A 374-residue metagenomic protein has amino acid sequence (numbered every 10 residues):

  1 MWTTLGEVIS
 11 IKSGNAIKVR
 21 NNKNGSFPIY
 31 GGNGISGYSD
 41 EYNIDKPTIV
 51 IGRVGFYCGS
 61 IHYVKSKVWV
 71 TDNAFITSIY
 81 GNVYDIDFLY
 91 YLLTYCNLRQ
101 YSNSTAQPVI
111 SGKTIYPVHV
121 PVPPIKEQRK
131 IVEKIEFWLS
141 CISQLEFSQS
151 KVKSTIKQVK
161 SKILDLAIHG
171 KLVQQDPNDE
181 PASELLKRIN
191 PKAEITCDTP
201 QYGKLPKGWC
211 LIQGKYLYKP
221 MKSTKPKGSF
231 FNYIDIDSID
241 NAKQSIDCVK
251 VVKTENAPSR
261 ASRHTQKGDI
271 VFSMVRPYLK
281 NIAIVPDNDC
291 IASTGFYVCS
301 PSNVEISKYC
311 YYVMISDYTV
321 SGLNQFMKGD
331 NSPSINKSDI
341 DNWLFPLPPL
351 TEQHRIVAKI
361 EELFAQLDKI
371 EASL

Functional and structural regions predicted by a protein language model:
M1-N15, K23-G31, I125, R129 (+8 more regions): Non-catalytic DNA-recognition/assembly elements of restriction-modification systems
M1-T3, I76-D85, R99-Q100, K113-E133 (+7 more regions): Proline-centric
G6-K46, F56, S60-K65, W69-I76 (+3 more regions): Sequence-specific dsDNA recognition surfaces
S10, T94, E133-E136, K219 (+3 more regions): Solvent-exposed alpha-helix faces
K18-S26, N103-Q107, Q174-E180, C197-P200 (+2 more regions): Short coil/turn segments at secondary-structure boundaries
G31-T94, N103-I115, R260-T319, M327-G329 (+1 more regions): A short beta-sheet element
H119-I189, G322, N342-L374: Amphipathic alpha-helical coiled-coil/heptad-repeat segments
